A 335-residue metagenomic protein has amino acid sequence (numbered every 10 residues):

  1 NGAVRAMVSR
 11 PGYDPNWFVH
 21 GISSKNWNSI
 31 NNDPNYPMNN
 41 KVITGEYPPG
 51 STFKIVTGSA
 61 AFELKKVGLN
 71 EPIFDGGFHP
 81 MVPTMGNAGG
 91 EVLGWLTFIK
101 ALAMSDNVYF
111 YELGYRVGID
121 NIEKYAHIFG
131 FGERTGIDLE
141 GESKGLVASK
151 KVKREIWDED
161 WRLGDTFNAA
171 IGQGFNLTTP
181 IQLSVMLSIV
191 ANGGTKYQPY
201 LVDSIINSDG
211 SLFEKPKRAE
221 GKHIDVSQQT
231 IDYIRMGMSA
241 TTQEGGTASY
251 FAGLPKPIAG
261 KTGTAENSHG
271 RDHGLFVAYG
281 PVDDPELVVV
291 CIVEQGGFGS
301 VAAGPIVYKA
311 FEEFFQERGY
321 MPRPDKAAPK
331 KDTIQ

Functional and structural regions predicted by a protein language model:
A3-S51, V56-V293, K330-Q335: Beta-lactam-recognizing serine transpeptidase/beta-lactamase-like catalytic domain environment
L183, G299-F311: Short, charged, low-complexity patches
S211-A219, I306-Q335: Short, gly/Ser/Thr-rich active-site loops of penicillin-recognizing serine hydrolases
